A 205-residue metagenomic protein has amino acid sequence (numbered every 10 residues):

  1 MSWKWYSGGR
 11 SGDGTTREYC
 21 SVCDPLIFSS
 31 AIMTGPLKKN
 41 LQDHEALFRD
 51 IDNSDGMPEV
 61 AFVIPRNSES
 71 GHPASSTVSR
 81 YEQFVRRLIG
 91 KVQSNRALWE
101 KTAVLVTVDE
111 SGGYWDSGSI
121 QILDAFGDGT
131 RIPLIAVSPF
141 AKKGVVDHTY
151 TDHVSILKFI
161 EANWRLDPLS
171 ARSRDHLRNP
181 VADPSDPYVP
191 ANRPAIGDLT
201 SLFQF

Functional and structural regions predicted by a protein language model:
M1-F205: N-terminal pro-sequences and low-complexity stem/linker regions of secreted or lumenal proteins
